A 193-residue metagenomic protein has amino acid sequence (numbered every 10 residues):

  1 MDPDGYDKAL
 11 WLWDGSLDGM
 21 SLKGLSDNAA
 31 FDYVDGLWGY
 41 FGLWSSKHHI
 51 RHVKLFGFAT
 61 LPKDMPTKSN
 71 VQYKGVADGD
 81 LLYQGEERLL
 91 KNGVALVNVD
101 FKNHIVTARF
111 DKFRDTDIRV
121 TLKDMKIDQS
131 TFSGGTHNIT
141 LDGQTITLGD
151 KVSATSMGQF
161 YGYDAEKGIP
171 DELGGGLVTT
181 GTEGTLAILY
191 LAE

Functional and structural regions predicted by a protein language model:
M1-E193: Mature soluble binding/inhibitory domains
